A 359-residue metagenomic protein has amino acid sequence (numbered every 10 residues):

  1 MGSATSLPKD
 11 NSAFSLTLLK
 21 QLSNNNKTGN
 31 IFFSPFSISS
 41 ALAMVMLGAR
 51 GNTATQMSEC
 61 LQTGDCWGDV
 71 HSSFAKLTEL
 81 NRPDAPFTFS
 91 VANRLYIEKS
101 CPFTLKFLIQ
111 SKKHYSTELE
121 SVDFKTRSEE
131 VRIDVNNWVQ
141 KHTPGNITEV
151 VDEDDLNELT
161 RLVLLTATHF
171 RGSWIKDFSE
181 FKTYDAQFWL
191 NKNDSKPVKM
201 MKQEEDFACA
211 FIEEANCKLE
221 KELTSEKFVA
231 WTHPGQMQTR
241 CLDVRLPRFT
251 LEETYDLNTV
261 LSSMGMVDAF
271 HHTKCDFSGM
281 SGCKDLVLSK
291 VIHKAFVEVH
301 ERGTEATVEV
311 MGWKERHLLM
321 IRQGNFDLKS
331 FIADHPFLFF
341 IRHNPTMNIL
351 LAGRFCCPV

Functional and structural regions predicted by a protein language model:
M1-V359: Secretory/exported precursors with cleavable N-terminal leaders
